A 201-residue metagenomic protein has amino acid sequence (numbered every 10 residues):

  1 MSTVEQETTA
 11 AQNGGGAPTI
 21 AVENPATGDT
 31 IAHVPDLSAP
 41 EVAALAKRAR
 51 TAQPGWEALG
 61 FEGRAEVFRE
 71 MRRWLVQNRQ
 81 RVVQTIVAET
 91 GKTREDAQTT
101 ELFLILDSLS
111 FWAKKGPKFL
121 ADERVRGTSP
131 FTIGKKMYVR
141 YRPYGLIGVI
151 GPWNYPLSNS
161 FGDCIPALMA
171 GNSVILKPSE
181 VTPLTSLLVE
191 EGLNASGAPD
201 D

Functional and structural regions predicted by a protein language model:
M1-K135: N-terminal Rossmann-like NAD(P)+-binding subdomain of aldehyde/semialdehyde dehydrogenases
V76, R126-D201: Rossmann-like NAD(P) dinucleotide-binding subdomain of oxidoreductase/dehydrogenase enzymes
